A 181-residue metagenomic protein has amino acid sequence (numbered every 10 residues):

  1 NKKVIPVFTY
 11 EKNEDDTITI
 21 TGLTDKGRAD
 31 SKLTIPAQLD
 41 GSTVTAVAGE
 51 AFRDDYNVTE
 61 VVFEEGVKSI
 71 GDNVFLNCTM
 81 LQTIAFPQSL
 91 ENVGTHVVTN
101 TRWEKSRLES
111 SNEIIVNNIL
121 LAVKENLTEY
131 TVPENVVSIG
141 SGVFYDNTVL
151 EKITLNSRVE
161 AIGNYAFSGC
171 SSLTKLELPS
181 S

Functional and structural regions predicted by a protein language model:
N1, V98-T101: Repeat-associated, polar segments at repeat-unit boundaries in modular proteins
N1-V7, T21, G27: Intrinsically disordered, low-complexity repeat and linker tracts
V7-T17, R28-A46, Y56-S69, C78-N92 (+4 more regions): Structural signature of tandem-repeat unit edges
L23, P36-Q38, E50: Short strand-loop junctions, especially beta-strand C-caps/beta-turns that link beta-sheets to coils or alpha-helices
G49-A51, G71-V74, T95-V97, S141-V143 (+1 more regions): Consensus positions within tandem repeat domains that build extended binding/scaffold surfaces
